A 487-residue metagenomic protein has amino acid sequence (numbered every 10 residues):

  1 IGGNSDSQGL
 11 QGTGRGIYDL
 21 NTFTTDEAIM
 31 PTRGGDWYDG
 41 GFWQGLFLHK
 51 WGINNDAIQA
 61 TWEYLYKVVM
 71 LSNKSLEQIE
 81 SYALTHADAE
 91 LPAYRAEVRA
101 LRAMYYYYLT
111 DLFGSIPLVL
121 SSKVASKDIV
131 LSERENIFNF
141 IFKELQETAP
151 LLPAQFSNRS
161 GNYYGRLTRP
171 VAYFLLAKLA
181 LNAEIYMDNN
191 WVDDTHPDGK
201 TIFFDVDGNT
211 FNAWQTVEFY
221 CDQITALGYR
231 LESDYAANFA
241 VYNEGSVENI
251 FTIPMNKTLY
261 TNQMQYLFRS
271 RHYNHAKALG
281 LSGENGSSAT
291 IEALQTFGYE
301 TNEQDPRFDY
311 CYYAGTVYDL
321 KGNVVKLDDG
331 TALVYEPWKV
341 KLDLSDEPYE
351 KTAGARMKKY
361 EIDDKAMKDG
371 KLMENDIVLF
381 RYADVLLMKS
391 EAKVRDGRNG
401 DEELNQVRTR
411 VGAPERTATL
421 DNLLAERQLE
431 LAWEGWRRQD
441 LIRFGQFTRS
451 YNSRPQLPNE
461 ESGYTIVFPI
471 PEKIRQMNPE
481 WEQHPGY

Functional and structural regions predicted by a protein language model:
I1-W43, I116, Q146, L151 (+2 more regions): An aromatic- and glycine-enriched ligand-binding surface/loop that stacks and positions planar moieties
G2-D6, T32-F113, A125-N139, K143-G161 (+5 more regions): Conserved, well-structured interaction surfaces
N55, Q59, P306-N405: C-terminal substrate/ligand-recognition segments
Y64-K74, N136, F140-E147, V171 (+11 more regions): Extracytoplasmic/secreted proteins, especially bacterial periplasmic and envelope-associated proteins
L65-Y66, F140-F142, Y163, N209 (+8 more regions): Long, intrinsically disordered, low-complexity segments
Y108, L112, N182, Y186-N189 (+4 more regions): Alpha-helix C-terminal capping/termination sites
